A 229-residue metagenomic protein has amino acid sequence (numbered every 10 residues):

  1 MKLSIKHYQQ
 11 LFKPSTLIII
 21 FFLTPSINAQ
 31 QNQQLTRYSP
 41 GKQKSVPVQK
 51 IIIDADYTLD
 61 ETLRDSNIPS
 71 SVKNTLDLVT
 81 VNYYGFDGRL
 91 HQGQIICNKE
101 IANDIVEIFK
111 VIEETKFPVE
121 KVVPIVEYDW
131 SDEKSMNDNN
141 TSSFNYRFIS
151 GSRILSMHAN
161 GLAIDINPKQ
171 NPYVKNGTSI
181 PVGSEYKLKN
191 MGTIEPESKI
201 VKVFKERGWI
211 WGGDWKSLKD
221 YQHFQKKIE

Functional and structural regions predicted by a protein language model:
L3-T16: Bacterial N-terminal signal peptides that target proteins for export
P14-T24: Bacterial N-terminal signal peptides
Q31-R89: N-terminal module-boundary/linker segments of secreted carbohydrate-active enzymes
S71, I95-N103, M191-S198, L218: Soluble non-cytosolic domains of exported or imported proteins
V72-T75, N137, L155-N160: Extracellular/periplasmic catalytic domains that process cell-envelope and extracellular macromolecules
K73-M136: Active-site acidic/histidine clusters and adjacent loop/turn architecture that either coordinate catalytic ions
E120-V122, E127-I154, V203-I210: Conserved short secondary-structure elements within globular domains
F148-G151, L155, N160-E229: Catalytic cores and adjacent binding grooves of peptidoglycan-active enzymes
